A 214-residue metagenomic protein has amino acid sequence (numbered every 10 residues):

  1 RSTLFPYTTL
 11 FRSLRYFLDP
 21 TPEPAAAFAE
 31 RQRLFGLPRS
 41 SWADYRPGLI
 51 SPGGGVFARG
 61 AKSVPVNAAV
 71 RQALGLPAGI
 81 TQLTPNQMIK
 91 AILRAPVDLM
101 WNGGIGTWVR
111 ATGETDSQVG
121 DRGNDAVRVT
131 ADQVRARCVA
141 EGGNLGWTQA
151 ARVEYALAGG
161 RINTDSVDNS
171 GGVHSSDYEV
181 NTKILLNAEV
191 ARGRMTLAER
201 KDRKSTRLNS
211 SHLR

Functional and structural regions predicted by a protein language model:
R1, P6-S210, R214: Non-transmembrane, aqueous-exposed alpha-helical and coiled segments at domain scale
